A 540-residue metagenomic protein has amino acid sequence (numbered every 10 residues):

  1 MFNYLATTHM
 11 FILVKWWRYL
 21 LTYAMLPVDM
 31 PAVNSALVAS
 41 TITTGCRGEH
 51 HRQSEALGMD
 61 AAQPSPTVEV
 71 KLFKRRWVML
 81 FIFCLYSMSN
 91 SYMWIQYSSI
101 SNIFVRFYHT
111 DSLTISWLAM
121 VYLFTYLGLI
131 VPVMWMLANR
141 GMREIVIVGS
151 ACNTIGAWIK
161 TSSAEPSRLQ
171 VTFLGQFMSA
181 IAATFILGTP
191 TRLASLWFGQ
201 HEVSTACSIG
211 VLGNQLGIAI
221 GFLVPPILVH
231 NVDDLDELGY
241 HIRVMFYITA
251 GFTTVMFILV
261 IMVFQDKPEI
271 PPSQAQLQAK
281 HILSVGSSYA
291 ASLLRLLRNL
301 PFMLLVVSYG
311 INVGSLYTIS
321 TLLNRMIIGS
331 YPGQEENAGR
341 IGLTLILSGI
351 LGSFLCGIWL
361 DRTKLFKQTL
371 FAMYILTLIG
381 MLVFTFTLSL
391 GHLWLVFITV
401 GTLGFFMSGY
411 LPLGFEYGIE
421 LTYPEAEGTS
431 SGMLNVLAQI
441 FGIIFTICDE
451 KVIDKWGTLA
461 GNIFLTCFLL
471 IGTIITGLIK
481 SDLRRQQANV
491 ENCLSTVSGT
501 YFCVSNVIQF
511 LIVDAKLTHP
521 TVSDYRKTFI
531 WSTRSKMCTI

Functional and structural regions predicted by a protein language model:
L26-Y92: Cytosolic juxtamembrane N-terminal segment immediately preceding the first transmembrane helix of multi-pass
Y97-S98, N299-L343, G349: Extracytoplasmic gate region of multi-pass secondary transporters
G128-N153, A157-P166: Conserved MFS/SLC helix-loop-helix module at the cytosolic interface between two early adjacent transmembrane helices
L129-G141, G352-L365, I453: Helix-to-loop junctions at the C-terminal end of transmembrane segments in multipass secondary transporters
L169-F185, W394-G409: Hydrophobic core of transmembrane alpha-helices in multi-pass small-molecule transporters, especially MFS/SLC-type
G175-L212: Cytoplasmic helix-loop-helix junction between adjacent transmembrane helices in 12-TM secondary transporters
S204-V229, N435-F445: Glycine-rich segments within core transmembrane alpha-helices of 12-TM secondary carriers
K367-P412: C-terminal transmembrane helical hairpin of 12-TM major facilitator-type secondary transporters
